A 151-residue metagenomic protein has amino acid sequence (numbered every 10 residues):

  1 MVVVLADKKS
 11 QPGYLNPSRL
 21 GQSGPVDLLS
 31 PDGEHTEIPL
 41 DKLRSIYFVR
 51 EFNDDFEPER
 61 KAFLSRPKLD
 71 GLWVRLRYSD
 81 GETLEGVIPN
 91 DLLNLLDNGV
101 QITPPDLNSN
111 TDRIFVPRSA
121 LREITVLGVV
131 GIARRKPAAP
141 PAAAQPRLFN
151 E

Functional and structural regions predicted by a protein language model:
M1-E151: Conserved RNA-binding domains used in RNP assembly and mRNA/RNA metabolism
